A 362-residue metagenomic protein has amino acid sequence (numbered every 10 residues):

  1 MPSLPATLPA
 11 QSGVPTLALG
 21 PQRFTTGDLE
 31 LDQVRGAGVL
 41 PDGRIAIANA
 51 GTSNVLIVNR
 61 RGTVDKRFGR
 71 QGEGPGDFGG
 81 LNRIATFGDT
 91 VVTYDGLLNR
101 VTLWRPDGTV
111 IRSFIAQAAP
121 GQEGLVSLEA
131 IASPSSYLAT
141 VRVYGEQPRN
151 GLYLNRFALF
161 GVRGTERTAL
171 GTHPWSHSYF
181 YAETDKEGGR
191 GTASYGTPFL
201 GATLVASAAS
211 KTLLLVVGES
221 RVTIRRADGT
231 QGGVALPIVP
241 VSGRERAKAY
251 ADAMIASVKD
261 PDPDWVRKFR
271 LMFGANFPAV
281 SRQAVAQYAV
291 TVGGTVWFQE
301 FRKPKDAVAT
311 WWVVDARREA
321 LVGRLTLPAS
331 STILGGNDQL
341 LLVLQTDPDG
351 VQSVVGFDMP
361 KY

Functional and structural regions predicted by a protein language model:
M1-Y362: Eukaryotic scaffold repeat domains enriched in small/polar residues
